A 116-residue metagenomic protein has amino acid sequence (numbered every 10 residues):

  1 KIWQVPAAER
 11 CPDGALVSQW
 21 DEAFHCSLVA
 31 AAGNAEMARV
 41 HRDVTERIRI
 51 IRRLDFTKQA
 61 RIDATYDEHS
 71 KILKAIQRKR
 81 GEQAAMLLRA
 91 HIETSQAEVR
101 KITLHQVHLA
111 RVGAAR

Functional and structural regions predicted by a protein language model:
K1-T57, T65-R78, Q83-T94: Conserved amphipathic alpha-helical segments that form helical-bundle/coiled-coil interaction surfaces
E82-R116: C-terminal effector-binding regulatory domain of bacterial HTH transcription factors
